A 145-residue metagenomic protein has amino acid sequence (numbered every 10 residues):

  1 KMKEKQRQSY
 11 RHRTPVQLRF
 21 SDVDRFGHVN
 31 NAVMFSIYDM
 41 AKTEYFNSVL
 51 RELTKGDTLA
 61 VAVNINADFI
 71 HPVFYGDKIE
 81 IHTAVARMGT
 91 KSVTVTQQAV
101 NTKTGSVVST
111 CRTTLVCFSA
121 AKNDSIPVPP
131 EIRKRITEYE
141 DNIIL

Functional and structural regions predicted by a protein language model:
M2-E80, A86-L145: Terminal targeting signals and extreme-terminal segments of soluble enzymes
